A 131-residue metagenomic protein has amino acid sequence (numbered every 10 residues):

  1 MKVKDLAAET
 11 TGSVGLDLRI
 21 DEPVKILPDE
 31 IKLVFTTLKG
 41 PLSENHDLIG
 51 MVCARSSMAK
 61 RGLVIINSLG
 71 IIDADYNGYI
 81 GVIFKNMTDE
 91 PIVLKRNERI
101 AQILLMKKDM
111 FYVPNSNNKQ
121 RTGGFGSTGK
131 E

Functional and structural regions predicted by a protein language model:
M1-E131: DUTPase catalytic domain/fold
